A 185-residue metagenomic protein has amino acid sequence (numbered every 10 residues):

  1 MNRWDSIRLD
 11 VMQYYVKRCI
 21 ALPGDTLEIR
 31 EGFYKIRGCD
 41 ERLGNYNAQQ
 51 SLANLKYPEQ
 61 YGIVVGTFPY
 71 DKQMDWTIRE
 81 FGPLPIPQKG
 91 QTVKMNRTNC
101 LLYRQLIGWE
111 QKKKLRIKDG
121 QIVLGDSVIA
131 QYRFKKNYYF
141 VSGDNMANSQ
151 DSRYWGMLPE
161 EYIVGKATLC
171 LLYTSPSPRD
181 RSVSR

Functional and structural regions predicted by a protein language model:
M1-F134, S152, L169: Feature for secretory/organellar precursors and membrane-associated catalytic proteins
A21, V141-G143: Conserved S/T- and glycine-rich ATP-binding loop of Class I adenylate-forming
L22, N148, R181-S184: General alpha-helical segment detector with a strong preference for membrane-spanning helices and helix-boundary regions
C100, M146-A147: Short, glycine-/Ser/Thr-/acidic-enriched flexible segments
Y132-V141, N148-G165, L169-C170: C-terminal soluble interaction/assembly domains
G143-D144, D151, S177-D180: Acidic active-site catalytic centers that drive phospho-/nucleotidyl reactions and related ester hydrolyses
Y173-R185: Single conserved hydrophobic/aromatic residue that forms the stacking wall/gate of nucleotide- or nucleobase-binding
